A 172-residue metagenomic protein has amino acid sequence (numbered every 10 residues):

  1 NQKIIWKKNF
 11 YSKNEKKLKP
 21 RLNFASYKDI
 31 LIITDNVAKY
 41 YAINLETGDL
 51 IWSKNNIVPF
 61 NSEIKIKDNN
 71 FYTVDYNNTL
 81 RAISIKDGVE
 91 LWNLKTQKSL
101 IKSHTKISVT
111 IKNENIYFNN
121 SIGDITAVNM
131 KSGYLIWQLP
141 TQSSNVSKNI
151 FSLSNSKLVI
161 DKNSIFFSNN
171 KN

Functional and structural regions predicted by a protein language model:
K3-K28, D49-D68, V89-N113, Y134-K162: Extracytoplasmic beta-rich repeat domains
K13, D29, N36, E46 (+6 more regions): Solvent-exposed coil/turn segments that connect beta secondary-structure elements in extracytoplasmic/periplasmic
T34, V74, N119, F167-S168: Residue-level marker for isolated small/hydroxyl-bearing positions within beta-strands of beta-sheet-rich domains
V37-Y40, N77-L80, G123-I125, K171-N172: Loop/turn residues immediately N-terminal
S121-D124, S132, I160-N163, F167-N172: Beta-propeller domains
